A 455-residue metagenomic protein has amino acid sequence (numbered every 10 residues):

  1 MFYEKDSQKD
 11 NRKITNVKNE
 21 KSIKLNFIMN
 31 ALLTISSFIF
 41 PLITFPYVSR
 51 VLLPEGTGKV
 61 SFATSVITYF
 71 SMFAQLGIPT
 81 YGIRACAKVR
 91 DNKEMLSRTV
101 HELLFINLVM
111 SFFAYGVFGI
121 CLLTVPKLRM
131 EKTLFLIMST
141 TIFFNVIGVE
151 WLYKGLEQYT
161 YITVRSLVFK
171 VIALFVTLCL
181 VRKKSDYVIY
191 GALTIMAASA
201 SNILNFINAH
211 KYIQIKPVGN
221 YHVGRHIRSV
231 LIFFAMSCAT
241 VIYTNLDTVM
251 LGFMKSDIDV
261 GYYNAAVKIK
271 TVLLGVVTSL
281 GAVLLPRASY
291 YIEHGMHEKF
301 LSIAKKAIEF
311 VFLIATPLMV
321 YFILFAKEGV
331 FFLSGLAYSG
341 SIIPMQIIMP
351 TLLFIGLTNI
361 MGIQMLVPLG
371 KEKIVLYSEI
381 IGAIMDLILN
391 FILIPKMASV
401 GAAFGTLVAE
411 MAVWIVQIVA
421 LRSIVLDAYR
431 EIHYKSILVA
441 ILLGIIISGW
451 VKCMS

Functional and structural regions predicted by a protein language model:
F2-Q8, K21-T80, Y115, L174 (+2 more regions): Signature of the first transmembrane helix
E4-N19, I23, T160-T163, Y187-T194 (+5 more regions): Interhelical loop/hinge segments that connect adjacent transmembrane helices in multipass membrane
E20, C121-M138, F322-F354: Interfacial segments at transmembrane-helix termini and the short loops linking adjacent helices
F45-P46, Q75-D91, A266, T271-I308 (+2 more regions): Helix-loop junctions and terminal segments of transmembrane helices in multi-pass membrane transport/translocation
P46-Y47, G58-Q75, I232, D247-V249 (+5 more regions): Alpha-helical transmembrane segments of polytopic membrane transporters and translocases
S139, T163-K211, S229, I380-M385 (+1 more regions): Hydrophobic alpha-helical transmembrane segments
F143-V164, P350-I381: Membrane-interface junctions at transmembrane-helix termini in multi-pass inner-membrane proteins
G382-M385, E431-S455: Transmembrane alpha-helical segments of multi-pass transport proteins
